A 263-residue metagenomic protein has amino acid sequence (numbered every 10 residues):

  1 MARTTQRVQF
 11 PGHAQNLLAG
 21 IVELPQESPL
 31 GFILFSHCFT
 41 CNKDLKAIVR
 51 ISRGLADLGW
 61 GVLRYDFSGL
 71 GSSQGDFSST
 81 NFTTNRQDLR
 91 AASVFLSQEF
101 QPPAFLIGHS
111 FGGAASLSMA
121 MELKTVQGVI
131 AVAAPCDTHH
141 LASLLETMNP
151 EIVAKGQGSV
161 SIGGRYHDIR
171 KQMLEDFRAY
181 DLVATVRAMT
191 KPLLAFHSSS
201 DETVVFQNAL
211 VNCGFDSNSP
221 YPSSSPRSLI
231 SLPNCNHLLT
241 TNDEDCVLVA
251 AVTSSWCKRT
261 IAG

Functional and structural regions predicted by a protein language model:
M1-S28: N-terminal cap/lid segment of alpha/beta-hydrolase-fold proteins
L18, F105, A114, M119-G263: The alpha/beta-hydrolase serine catalytic core
L30-C38: Short beta-strand element of the alpha/beta-hydrolase
F39-S52, F67, Q207: The serine-hydrolase catalytic nucleophile loop
T40, F67-S72, C136, N236: Alpha/beta-hydrolase active-site loop signature
K43-D44, L70-F100: Catalytic nucleophile-loop/oxyanion-hole region of alpha/beta-hydrolase and closely related hydrolase-like folds
S52-Q74: Conserved alpha/beta-hydrolase
E99-S110: Alpha/beta-hydrolase fold nucleophile elbow
